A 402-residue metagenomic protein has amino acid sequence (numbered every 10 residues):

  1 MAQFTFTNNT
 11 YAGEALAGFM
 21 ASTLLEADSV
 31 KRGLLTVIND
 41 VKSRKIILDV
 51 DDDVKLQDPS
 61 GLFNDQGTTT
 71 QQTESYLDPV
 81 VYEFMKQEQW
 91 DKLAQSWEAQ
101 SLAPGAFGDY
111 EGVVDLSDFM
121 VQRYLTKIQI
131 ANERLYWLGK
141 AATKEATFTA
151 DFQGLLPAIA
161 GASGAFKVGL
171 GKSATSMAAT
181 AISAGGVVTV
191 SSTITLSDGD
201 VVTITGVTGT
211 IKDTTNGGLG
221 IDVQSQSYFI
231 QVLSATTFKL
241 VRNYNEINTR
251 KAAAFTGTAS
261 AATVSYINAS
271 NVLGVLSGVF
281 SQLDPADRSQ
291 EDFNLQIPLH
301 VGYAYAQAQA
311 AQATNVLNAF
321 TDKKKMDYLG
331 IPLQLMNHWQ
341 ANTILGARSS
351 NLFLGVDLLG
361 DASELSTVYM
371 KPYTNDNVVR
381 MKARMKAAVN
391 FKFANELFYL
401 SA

Functional and structural regions predicted by a protein language model:
M1-A174, S265-D292, L299-M326, I331 (+2 more regions): Flexible, glycine/threonine- and acidic-rich loop/arm segments that mediate assembly and lattice contacts in viral
I46-L48, A184-S192, L240, M326 (+2 more regions): Generic recognition of long tandem-repeat/solenoid scaffolds
G164, S176, A181-S183, A254-T256 (+5 more regions): Short stretches within intrinsically disordered, low-complexity N-terminal or propeptide regions
K172-N271, G278, N318: Small/polar beta-strand repeat architecture
A178-G185, Q231-T236, Y328, M336-A341 (+1 more regions): Short, ordered beta-strand-loop transition motifs
S197-D198, I247-K251, N342, L354-G355 (+2 more regions): A short local loop/turn or secondary-structure capping micro-motif enriched for an aromatic residue
V201, E291-N294: Conserved active-site beta-strand-loop modules that form the wall/rim of enzyme catalytic pockets and either contain
I230, L295-Q296: Extended hydrophobic secondary-structure segments that form protein cores and membrane-embedded regions
